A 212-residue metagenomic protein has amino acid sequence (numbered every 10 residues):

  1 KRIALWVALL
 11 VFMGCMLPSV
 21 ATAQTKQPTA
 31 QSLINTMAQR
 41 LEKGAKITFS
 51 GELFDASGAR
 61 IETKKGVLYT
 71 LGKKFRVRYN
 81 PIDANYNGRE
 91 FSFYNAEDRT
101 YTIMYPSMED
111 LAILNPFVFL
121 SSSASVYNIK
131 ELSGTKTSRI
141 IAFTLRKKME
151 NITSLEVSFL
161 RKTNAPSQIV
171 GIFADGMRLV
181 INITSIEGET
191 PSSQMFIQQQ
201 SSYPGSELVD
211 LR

Functional and structural regions predicted by a protein language model:
K1-R2: Positively charged n-region of N-terminal signal peptides that target proteins for export
V7-P18: Bacterial N-terminal signal peptides
S19-I61, L71-K74, S201-R212: N-terminal leader/targeting segments and the immediate start of mature chains
L53, R78-Y79, A96, V170-F173: Beta-turn initiation residues at beta-strand->coil junctions
S57, E97-R99, D175: Solvent-exposed strand-loop boundary residues in beta-sheet-rich modules
V67-L114, L179: An acidic-aromatic
P106-T137: Flexible, surface-exposed loop/linker segments and immediately adjacent secondary-structure boundaries
S125-Y127, G134-R212: Gly/Pro-enriched, hydrophobic low-complexity segments that function as extracytoplasmic propeptides/linkers
